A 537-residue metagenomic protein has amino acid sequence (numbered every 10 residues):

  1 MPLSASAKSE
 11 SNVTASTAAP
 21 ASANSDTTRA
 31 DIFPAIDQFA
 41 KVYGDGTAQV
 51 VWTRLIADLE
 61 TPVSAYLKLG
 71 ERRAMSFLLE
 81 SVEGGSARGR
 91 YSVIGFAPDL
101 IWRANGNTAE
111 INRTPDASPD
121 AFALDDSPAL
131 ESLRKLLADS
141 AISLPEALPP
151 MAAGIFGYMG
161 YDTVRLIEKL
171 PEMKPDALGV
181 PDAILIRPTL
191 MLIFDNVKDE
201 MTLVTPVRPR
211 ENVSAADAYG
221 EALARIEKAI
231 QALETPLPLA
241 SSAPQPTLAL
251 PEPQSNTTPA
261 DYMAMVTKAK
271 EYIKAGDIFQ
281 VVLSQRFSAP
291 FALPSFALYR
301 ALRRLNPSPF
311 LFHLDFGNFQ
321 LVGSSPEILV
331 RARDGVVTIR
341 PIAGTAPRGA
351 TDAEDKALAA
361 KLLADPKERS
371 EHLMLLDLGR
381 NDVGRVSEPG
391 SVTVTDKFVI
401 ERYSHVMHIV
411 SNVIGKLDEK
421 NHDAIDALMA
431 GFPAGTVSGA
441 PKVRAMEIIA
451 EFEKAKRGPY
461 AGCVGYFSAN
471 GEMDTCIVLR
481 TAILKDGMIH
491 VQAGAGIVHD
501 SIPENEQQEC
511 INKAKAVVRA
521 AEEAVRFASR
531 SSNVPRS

Functional and structural regions predicted by a protein language model:
P2-S537: Extended alpha-helical targeting/anchoring segments, especially N-terminal organellar/secretory targeting helices
